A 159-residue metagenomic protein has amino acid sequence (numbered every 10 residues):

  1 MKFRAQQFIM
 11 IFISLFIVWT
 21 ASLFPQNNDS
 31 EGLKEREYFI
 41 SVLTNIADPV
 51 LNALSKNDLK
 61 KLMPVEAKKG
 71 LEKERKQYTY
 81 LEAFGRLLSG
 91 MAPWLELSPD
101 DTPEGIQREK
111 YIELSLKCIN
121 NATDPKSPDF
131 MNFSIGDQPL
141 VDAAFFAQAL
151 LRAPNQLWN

Functional and structural regions predicted by a protein language model:
M1, F16-I17, K61: Generic signature of intrinsically disordered, low-complexity, basic-rich segments and short cationic peptides
M1-M10: Bacterial N-terminal signal peptides that target proteins for export
M10-T20: Bacterial N-terminal signal peptides
S22-F24: Sec/Tat signal peptide C-region and signal peptidase I cleavage site
Q26-N159: Ser/Thr/Asn(+Pro)-rich, low-complexity disordered segments
